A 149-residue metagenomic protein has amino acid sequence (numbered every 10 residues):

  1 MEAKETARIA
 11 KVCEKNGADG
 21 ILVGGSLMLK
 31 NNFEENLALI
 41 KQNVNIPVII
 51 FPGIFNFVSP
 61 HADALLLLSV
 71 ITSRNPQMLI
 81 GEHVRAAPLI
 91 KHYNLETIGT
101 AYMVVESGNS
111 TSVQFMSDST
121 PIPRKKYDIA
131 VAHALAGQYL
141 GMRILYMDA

Functional and structural regions predicted by a protein language model:
M1-A149: Alpha/beta enzyme core
